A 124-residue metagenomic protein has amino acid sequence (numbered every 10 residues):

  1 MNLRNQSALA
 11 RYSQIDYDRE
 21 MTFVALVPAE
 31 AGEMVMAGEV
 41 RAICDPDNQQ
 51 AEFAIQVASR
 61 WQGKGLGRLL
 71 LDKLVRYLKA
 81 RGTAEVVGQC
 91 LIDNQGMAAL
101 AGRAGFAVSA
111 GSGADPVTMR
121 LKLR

Functional and structural regions predicted by a protein language model:
M1-R124: Long, contiguous binding/interaction regions
